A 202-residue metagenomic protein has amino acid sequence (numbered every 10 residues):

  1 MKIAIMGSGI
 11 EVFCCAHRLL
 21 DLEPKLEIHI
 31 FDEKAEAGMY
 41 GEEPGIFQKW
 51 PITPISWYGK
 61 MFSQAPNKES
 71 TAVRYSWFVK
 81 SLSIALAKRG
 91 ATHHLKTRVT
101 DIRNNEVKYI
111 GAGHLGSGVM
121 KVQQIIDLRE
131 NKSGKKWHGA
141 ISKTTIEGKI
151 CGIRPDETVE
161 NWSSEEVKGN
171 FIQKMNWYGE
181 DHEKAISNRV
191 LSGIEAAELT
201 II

Functional and structural regions predicted by a protein language model:
M1-H29, A185-I202: N-terminal Rossmann-like FAD-binding beta1-loop-alpha1 element of flavoenzymes
G7, D32-K34, R129: Short beta-strand/turn micro-motifs composed of small residues that flank or help shape donor/cofactor-binding pockets
E11, E36, S133: Surface-exposed, flexible loop/turn segments at secondary-structure boundaries
C14-P66, Y75-V79: N-terminal FAD cofactor-binding segment of flavoenzymes
E36-G38, I84, K88-A91: Adenine nucleotide-associated cytosolic modules
A65-A85, D181-A185: Short beta-strand to alpha-helix junction loop
R89, H93-I202: Predominantly flavin-linked oxidoreductase catalytic cores and closely associated redox partners
